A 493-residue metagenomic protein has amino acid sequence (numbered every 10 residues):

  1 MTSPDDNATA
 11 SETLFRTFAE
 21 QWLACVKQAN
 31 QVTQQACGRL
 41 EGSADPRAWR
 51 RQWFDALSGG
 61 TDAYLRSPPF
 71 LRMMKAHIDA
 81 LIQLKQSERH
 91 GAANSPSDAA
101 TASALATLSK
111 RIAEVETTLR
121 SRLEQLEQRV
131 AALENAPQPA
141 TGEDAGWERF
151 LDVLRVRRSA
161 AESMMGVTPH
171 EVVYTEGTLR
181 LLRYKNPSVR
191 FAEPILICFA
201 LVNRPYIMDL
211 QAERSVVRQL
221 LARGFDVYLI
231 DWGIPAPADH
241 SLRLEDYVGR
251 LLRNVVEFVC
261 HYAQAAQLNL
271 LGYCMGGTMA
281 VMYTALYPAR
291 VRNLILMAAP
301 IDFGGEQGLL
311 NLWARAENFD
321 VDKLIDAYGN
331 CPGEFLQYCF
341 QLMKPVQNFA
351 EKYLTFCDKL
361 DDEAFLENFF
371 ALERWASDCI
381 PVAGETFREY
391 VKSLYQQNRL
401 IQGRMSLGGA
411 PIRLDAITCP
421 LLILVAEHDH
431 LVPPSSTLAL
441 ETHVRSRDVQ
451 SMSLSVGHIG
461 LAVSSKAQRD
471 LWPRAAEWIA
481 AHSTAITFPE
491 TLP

Functional and structural regions predicted by a protein language model:
M1-E171, T178, E213, Y228-L229 (+8 more regions): Amphipathic, low-complexity, repeat-rich surface-exposed segments
Q138, H261, A265, A280-E385: Alpha/beta-hydrolase-fold enzymes
R157-A160, M164-A236: Short, surface-exposed "cap/lid" segments of acyl-processing enzymes
S241-Y262: Alpha/beta-hydrolase active-site loop
L271-G276, A280: Gly/Ala-rich beta-loop-alpha elbow adjacent to hydrolase catalytic centers
I417, I423-V425, D429: Short beta-strand/loop motif that positions the catalytic acidic residue of the alpha/beta-hydrolase fold
C419, P433-T442: Short alpha-helix in the alpha/beta-hydrolase fold that links the catalytic acid
S451, S455-D470: Catalytic histidine-centered segment of alpha/beta-hydrolase-like enzymes
